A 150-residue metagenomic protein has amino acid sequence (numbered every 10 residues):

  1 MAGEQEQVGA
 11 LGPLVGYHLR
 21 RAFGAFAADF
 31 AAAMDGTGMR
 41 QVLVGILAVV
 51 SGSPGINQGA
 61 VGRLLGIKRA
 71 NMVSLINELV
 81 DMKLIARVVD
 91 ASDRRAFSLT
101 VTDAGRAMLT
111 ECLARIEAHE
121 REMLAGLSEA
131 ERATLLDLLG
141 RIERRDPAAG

Functional and structural regions predicted by a protein language model:
M1-T37: N-terminal leader segment of winged-helix/HTH proteins
H18, A25, D29, G45-A48 (+2 more regions): Pre-recognition alpha-helix immediately N-terminal to the DNA-recognition helix within helix-turn-helix or winged-helix
A27, G55, N77-G140, R144: Charged, amphipathic alpha-helical coiled-coil/dimerization segments
V42, A70: Key DNA-contact positions within bacterial/archaeal DNA-binding proteins
N57, K68: Helix-turn-helix DNA-binding motif, specifically the short coil turn and the N-cap/start of the second
G62: The alpha-helix within a helix-turn-helix
